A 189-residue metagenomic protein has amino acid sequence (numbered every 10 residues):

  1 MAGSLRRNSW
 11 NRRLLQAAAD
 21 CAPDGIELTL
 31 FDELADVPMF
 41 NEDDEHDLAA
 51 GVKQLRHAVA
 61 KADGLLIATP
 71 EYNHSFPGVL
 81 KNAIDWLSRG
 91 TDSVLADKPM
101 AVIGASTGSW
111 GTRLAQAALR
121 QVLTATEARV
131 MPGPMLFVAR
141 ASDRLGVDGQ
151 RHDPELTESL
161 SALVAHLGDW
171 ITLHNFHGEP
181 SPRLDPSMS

Functional and structural regions predicted by a protein language model:
M1-G3, F31, I103: Short hydrophobic segments within beta-strands
M1-I26: N-terminal beta1-alpha1 ligand-phosphate binding loop
R7-W10, F40, S75-F76, G111-T112: Secondary-structure boundary/capping motif
G25-A35: A short beta-strand-loop structural module common to alpha/beta enzyme folds
E33-A50, R144-L145: N-terminal beta-loop-helix "entrance" segment that forms/cooperates in small-molecule cofactor or anionic ligand
D47-E127: Helix-loop-strand module that forms the ligand-binding subsite of alpha/beta enzymes
R129-S189: Glycine-rich phosphate/pyrophosphate-binding loop and the adjoining helix
